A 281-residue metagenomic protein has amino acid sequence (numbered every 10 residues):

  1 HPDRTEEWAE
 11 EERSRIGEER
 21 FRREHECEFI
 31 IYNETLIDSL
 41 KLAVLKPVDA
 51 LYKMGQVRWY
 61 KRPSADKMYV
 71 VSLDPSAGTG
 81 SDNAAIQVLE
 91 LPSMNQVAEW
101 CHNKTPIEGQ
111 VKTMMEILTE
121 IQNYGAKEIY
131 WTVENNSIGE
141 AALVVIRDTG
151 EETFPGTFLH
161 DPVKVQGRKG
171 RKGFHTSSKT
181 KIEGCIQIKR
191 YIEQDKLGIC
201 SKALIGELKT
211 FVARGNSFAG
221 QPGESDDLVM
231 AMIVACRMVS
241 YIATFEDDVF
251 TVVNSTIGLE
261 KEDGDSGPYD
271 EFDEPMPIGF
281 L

Functional and structural regions predicted by a protein language model:
H1-L73: ATPase catalytic-site recognition across NTP-hydrolyzing enzymes
P2, E11-E18, R62, S76 (+6 more regions): Hydrophobic alpha-helical scaffolding
H25, I188, A231: A residue-level signal for conserved active-site and pocket-lining positions in enzyme catalytic cores
Q56-K61, S72-S76, M114-E120, F218: Generic recognition of flexible, low-complexity loop/linker segments
S64-L91: Gly/Thr-rich phosphate-binding beta-strand-loop-beta motif of the actin/hexokinase/Hsp70
E90-S217, P268-L281: Mg2+-dependent endonuclease catalytic cores in nucleic-acid-processing enzymes, primarily RNase H-like
G215-T251: Acidic, Mg2+-coordinating catalytic module of metal-dependent nucleases/exonucleases that use a two-metal-ion mechanism
C236-L281: Acidic two-metal-ion nuclease catalytic site recognized across multiple nuclease folds, prominently DnaQ/RNase D-T
